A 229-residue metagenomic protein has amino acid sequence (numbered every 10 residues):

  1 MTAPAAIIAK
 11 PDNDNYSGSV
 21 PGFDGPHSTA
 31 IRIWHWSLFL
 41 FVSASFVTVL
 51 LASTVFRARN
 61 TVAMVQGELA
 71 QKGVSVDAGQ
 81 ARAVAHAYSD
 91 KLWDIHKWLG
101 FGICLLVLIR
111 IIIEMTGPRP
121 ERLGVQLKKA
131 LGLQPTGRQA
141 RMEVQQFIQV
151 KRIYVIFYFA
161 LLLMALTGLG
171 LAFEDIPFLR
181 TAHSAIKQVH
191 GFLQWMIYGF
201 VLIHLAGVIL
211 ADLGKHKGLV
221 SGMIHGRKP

Functional and structural regions predicted by a protein language model:
M1-P229: Membrane-embedded alpha-helical bundles that constitute the cytochrome b-like, heme-associated redox core of multi-pass
